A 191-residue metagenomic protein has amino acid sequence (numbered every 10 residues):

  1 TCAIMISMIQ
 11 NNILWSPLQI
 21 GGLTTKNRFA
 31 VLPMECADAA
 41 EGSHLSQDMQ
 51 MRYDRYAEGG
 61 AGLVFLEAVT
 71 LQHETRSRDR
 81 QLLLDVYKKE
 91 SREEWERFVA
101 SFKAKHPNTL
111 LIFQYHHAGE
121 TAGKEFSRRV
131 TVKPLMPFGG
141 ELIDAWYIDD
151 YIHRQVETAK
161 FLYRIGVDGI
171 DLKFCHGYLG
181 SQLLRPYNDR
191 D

Functional and structural regions predicted by a protein language model:
I6-A30: N-terminal amphipathic alpha-helix/helix-capping segment at the start of soluble metabolic enzymes
L23-F29, A61-G62, A100-L111, G166-D168: Short, well-ordered coil/turn segments that N-cap beta-strands
V31, Y56, G60, F113 (+1 more regions): Conserved, mostly hydrophobic/aromatic
E35, T70, H117-G119, F174-H176: Active-site-proximal loop/turn and secondary-structure-junction residues that shape catalytic pockets, frequently
A40-E58, L83-K103, A145-K160: Glycine-rich anion/phosphate-binding loops
R76-E94, K124-D150, G180-D191: Glycine-rich tight-turn/loop motif centered on a GG-T
A100, N108-L110, H116-I165: Non-globular sequence segments
